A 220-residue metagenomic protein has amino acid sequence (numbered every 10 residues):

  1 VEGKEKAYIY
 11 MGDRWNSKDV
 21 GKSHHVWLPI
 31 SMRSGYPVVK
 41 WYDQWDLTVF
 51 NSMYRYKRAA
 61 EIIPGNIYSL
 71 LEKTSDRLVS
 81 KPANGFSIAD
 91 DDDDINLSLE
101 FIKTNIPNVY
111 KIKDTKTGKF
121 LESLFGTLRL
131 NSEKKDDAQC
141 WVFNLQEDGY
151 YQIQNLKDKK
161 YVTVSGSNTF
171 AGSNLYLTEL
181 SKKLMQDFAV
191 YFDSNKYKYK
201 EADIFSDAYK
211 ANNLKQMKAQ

Functional and structural regions predicted by a protein language model:
V1, W15-K18, S23-W27, W45 (+3 more regions): Aromatic-residue detector
G3-I9, K18-V20, Y151, K160-Y161 (+1 more regions): Substrate-binding/catalytic groove segments of enzymes that remodel or degrade extracellular structural polymers
G3-K6, D13-R58, T127: Beta-rich carbohydrate-recognition and catalytic domains
E5-D13, P29-S34, N155-K160, K196-Y199 (+1 more regions): Short, Lys/Arg-enriched charge-dense amphipathic segments
K57-Q220: Lectin-like carbohydrate-binding module/patch detector with strong preference for beta-trefoil
